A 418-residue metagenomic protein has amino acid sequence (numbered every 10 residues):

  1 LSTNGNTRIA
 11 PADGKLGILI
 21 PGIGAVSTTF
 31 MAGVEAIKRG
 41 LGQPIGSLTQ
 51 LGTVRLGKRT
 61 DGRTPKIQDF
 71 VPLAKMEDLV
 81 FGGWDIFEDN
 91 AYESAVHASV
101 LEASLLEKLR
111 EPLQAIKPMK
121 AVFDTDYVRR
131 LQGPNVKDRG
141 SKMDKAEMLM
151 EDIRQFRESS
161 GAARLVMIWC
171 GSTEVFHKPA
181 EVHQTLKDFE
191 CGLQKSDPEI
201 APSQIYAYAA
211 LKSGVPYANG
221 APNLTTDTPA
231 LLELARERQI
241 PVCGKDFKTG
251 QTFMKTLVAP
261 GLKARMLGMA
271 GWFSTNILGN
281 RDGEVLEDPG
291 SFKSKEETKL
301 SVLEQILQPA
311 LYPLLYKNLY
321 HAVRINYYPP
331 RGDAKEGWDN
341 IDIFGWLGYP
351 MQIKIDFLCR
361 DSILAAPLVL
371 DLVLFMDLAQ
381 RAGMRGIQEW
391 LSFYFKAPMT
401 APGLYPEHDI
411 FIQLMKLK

Functional and structural regions predicted by a protein language model:
S2-A221, T228-E237, F253-A259, Q352 (+1 more regions): Metallocofactor- and cofactor-centric catalytic cores in central/energy metabolism, strongly enriched
I23-A25, D85-E88, T249-G250, F273-G279 (+3 more regions): Glycine-rich beta-alpha junction loops
E190-G192, A209-N219, E296-K299, A322-G332 (+1 more regions): Short, mixed-charge, low-aromatic patches
G214-V215, I240, M266-L267: Short glycine/serine/threonine/alanine-rich loop segments
G220-P222, K245-D246: Short beta->alpha connector loops at strand-helix junctions that form conserved, small/polar/Pro-enriched
N223-R238, I277-D288, Q305-L314, R331-G348 (+2 more regions): Short flexible/disordered coil segments
C243-K245, T249-L314: Conserved anion/nucleotide-ligand pocket segment
L300-S301, Q305, L314-E389: Glycine-rich, aromatic-lined ligand/substrate-binding cores of catalytic and carbohydrate-binding domains
